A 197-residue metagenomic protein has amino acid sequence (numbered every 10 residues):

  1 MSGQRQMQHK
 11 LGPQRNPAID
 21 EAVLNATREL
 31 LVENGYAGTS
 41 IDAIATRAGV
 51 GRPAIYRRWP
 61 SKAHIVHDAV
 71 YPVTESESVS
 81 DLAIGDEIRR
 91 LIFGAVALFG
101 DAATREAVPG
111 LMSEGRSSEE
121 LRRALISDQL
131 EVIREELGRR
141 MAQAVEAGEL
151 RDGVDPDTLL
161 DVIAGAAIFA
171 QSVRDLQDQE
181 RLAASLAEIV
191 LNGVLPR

Functional and structural regions predicted by a protein language model:
M1-M7, R90-A97, E135, R139-E146 (+1 more regions): C-terminal peripheral helix-coil segments that are non-catalytic and often amphipathic
M1-N34, G38-R47, P53, H64 (+1 more regions): Basic, helix-initiating cap at the start of DNA-binding domains
N16, I133, D152-L160, Q179 (+1 more regions): Short amphipathic alpha-helix in the helical subdomain of ABC transporter nucleotide-binding domains
V66, V70, F99-S127: Amphipathic alpha-helical segments used for helix-helix packing
S76-V108, L159: Hydrophobic alpha-helical connector segments
D86, E106, E120-E146, P156-T158: Amphipathic alpha-helical packing segments from all-alpha helical-bundle domains
